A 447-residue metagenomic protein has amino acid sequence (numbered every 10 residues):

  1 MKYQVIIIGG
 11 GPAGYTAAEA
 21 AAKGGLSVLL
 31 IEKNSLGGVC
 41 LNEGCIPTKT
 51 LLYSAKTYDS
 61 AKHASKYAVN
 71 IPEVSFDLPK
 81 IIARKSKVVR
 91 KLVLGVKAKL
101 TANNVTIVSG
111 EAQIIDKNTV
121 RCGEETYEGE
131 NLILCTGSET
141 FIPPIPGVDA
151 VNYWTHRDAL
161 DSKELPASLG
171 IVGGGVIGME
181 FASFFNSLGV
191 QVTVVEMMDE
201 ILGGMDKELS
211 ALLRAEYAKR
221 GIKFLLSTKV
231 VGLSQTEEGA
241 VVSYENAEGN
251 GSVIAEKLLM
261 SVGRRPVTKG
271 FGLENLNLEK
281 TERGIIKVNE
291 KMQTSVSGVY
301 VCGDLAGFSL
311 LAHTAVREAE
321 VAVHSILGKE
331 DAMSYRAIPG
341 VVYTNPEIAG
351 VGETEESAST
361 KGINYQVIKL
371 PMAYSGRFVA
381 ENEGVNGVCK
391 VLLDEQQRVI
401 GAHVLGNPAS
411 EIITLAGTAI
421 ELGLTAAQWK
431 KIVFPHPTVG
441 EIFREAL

Functional and structural regions predicted by a protein language model:
M1-A13, L165-G175: Beta1/beta-strand and adjacent pyrophosphate-binding region of the FAD-binding site in flavoprotein oxidoreductases
M1-Y3, G123-N131, E248-K257, S295: Core beta-strand elements of the Rossmann-like FAD/NAD(P) dinucleotide-binding domain in flavoenzyme oxidoreductases
K2-Y3, E19-L26, I31-L165, T193 (+8 more regions): Glycine-rich flavin
I6-N34, V39, I46, T50-T57 (+3 more regions): Flexible, glycine-rich terminal cap/loop adjacent to redox cofactors in electron-transfer oxidoreductases
C45, T136-Q191, V195, K223-F224 (+3 more regions): Glycine-rich dinucleotide-binding loop and its adjacent helix/turn
T140, G284-G298, R377-K390, D394: FAD-binding beta-loop-beta segment adjacent to the flavin cofactor pocket
D149-L165, S252-L327: FAD-site-proximal beta/loop scaffold in flavoenzymes
